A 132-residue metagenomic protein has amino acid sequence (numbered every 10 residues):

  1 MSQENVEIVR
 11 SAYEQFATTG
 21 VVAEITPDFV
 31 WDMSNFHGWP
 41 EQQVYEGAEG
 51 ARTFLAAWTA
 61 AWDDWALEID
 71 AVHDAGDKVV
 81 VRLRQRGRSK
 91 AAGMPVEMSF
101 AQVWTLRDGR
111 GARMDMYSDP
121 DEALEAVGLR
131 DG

Functional and structural regions predicted by a protein language model:
M1-G132: C-terminal and inter-domain tail/linker signature
